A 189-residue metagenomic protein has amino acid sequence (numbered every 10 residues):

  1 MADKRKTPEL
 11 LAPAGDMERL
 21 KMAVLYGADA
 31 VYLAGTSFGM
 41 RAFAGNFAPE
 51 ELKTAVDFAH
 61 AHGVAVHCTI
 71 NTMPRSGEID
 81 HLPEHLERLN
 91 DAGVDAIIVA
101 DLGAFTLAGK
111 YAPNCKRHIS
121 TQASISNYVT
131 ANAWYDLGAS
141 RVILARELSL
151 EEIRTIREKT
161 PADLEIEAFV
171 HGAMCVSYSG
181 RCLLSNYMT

Functional and structural regions predicted by a protein language model:
A2-I125, I143, E152-T189: Active-site pocket-lining/capping segments in soluble small-molecule metabolic enzymes
Y128-V129: Conserved nucleotide-cofactor-binding alpha/beta core module
G138-A139: As written
R146: Cys/His-rich Zn2+-binding cysteine-cluster or related metal-binding knuckle/ribbon modules and their
